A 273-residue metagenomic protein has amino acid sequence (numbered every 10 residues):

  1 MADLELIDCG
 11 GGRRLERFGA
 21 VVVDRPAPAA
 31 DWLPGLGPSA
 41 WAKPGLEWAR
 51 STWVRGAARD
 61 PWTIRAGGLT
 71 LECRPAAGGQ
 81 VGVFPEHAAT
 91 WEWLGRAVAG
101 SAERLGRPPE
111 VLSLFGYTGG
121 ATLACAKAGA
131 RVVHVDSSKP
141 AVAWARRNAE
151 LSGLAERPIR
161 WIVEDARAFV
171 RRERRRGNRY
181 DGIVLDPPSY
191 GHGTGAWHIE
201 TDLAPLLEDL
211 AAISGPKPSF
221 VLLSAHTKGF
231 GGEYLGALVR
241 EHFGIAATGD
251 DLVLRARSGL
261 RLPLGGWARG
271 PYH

Functional and structural regions predicted by a protein language model:
A2-G19, V23-P85, E92: Non-catalytic substrate-recognition/targeting regions of SAM-dependent transferases
P85-G106: Conserved alpha-helix/loop element of class I SAM-dependent methyltransferases that forms part of the SAM/SAH-binding
G106-Y117: Conserved class I S-adenosyl-L-methionine
T118-A130: Conserved SAM-binding loop of SAM-dependent methyltransferases across substrates and taxa, primarily the Class I
R131-D136: Conserved SAM-binding motif I beta-strand of class I
S138-V184: S-adenosyl-L-methionine
A166-H242: S-adenosylmethionine
K217-H273: C-terminal catalytic and target-recognition region of SAM-dependent MTase-like enzymes, primarily methyltransferases
